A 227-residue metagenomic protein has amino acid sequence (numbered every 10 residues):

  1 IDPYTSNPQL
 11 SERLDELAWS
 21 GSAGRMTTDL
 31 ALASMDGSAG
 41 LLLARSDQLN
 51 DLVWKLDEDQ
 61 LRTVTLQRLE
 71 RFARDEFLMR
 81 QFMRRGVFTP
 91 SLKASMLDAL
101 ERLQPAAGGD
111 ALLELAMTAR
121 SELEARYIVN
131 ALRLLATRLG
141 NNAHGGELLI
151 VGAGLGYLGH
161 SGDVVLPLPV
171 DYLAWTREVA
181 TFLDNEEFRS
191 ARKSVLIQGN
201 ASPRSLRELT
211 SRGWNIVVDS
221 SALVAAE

Functional and structural regions predicted by a protein language model:
I1-L17: Glycine-rich, low-complexity amphipathic membrane-interacting segments
E12-N50: Membrane-inserting effector segments that mediate pore formation, membrane fusion, or transient membrane insertion
G40-R80: Membrane-engaging insertion elements
Q67-A153: Acidic-basic catalytic patches of nuclease active cores, encompassing PD-(D/E)XK and other metal-cofactor nuclease
R126-F188, K193-L196: Conserved catalytic cores of phosphodiester-cleaving nucleases, focusing on short active-site segments
Q198-E227: Domain-level recognition of nuclease-like catalytic cores that cleave nucleotide substrates
